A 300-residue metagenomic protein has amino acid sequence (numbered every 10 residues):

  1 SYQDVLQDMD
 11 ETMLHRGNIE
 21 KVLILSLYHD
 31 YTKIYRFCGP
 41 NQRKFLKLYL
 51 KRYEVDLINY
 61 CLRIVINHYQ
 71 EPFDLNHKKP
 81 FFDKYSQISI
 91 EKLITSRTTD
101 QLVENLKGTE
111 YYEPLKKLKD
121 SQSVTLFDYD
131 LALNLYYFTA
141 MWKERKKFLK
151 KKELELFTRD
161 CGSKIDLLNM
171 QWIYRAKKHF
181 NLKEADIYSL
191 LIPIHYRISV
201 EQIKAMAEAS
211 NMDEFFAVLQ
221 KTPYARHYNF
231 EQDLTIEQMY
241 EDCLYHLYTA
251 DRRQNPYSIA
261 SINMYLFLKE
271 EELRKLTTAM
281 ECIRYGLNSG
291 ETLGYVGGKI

Functional and structural regions predicted by a protein language model:
S1-I300: Extended alpha-helical surfaces
